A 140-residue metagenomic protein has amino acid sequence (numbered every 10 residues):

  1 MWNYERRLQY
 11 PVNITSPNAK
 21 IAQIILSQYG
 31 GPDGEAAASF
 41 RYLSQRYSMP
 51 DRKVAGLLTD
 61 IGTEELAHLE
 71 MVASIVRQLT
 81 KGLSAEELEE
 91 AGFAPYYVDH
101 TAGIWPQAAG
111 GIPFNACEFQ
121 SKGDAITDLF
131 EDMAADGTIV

Functional and structural regions predicted by a protein language model:
M1-V140: Non-heme di-metal
